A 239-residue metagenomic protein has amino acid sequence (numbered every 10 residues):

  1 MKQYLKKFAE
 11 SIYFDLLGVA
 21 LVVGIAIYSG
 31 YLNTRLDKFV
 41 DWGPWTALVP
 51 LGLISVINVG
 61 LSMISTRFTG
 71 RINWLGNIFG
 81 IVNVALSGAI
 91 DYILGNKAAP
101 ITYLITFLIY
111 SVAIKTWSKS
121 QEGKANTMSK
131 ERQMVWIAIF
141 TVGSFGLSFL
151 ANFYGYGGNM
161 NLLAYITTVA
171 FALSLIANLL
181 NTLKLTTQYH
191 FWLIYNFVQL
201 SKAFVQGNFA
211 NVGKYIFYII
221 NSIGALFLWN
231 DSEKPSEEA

Functional and structural regions predicted by a protein language model:
K2-S65, T69-G70, L108-Y110, W117-H190 (+1 more regions): Polytopic alpha-helical membrane-helix bundles and their juxtamembrane interface segments in multi-pass membrane
S62-D91: Long, highly hydrophobic alpha-helical transmembrane signal-anchor segments
G76-N77, A98-P100, Q188, A210-N211: Alpha-helical transmembrane segments and their helix-entry boundary regions
N83-S111, Y215-I216: Individual alpha-helical transmembrane segments in multi-pass integral membrane proteins
